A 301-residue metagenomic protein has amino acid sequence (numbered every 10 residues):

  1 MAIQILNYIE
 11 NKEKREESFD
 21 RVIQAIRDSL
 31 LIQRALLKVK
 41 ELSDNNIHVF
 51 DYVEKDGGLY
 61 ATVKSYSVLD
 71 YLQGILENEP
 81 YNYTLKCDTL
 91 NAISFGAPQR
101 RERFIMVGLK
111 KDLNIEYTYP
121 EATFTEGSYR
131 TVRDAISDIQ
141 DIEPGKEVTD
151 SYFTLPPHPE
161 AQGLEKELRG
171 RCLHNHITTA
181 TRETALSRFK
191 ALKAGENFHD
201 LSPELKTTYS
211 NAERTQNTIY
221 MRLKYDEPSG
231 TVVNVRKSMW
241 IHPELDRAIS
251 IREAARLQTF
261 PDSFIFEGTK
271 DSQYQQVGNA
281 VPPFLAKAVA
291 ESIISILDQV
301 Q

Functional and structural regions predicted by a protein language model:
M1-C87, S94, Q99-Q301: S-adenosyl-L-methionine-dependent DNA methyltransferase catalytic core
